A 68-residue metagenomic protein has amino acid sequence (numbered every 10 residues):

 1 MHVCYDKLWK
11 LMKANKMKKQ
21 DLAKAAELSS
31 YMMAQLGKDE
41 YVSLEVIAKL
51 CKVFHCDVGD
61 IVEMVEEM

Functional and structural regions predicted by a protein language model:
M1-K18: A short, Lys/Arg-rich alpha-helix, primarily the initiator
K19, L44-I47, V58: Helix-turn-helix DNA-binding elements, focusing on the entry/boundary residues of the two helices that contact DNA
L22-A23: Short alpha-helical "recognition helix" segments of helix-turn-helix
E27-V42: Recognition helix of helix-turn-helix/homeodomain-like DNA-binding domains that insert into the DNA major groove
D39-K52: Short, basic-rich loop-to-helix N-cap that marks the start of a DNA-contacting helix
H55-M68: Short C-terminal boundary/hinge segments that cap the last helix of small helical domains
